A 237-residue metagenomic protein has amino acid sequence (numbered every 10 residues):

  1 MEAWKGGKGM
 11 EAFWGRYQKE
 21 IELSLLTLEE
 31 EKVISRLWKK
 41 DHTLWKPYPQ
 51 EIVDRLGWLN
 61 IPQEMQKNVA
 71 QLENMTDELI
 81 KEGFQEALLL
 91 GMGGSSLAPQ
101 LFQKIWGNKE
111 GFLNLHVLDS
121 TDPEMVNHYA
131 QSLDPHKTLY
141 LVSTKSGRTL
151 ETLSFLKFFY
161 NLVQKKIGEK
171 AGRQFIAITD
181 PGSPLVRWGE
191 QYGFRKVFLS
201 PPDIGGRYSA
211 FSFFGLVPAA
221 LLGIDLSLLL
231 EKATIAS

Functional and structural regions predicted by a protein language model:
E2-I80: Extended, charge-enriched "interface" segments that sit outside catalytic cores
D77-S237: Glycine-rich phosphate-binding loops that contact phosphosugars or nucleotide phosphates
